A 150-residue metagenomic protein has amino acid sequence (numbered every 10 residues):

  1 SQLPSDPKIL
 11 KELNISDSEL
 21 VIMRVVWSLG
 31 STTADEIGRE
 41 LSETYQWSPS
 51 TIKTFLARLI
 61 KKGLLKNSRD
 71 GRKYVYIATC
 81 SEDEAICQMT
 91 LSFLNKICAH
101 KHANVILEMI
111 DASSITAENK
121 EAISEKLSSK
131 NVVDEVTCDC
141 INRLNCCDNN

Functional and structural regions predicted by a protein language model:
S1-M23: Short alpha-helical segments that sit at the start of domains
L13-S18, D70-M89: Short, cationic-aromatic polyanion-contact patches
I15, L29-T33: Short capping segments at the starts of secondary-structure elements
T32-E40: Short acidic, hydrophobic short linear motifs in intrinsically disordered regions
K53-A57: Short, hydrophobic-biased segments on the C-terminal half of alpha helices that form "recognition helices"
G63: Glycine-centered, phosphate/nucleic-acid-interacting loop/turn motifs that mediate DNA/RNA or nucleotide
S81-L107: Conserved segment of winged-helix/HTH DNA-binding domains
D111-N150: C-terminal regulatory/oligomerization modules of transcriptional regulators
